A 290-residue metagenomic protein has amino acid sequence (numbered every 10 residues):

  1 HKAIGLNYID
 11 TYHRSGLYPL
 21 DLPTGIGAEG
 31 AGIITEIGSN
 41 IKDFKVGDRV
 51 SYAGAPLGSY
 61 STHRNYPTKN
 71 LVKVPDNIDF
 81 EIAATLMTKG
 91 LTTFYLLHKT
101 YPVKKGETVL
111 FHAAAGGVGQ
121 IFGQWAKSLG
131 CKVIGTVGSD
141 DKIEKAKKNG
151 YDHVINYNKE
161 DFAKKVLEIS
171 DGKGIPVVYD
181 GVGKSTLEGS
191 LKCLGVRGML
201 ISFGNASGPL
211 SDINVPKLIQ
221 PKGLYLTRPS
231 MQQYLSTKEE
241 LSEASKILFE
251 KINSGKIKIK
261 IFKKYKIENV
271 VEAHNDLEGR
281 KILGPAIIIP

Functional and structural regions predicted by a protein language model:
K2-G5, S15-G58: Glycine-rich beta-strand-centered segment in the early N-terminal region that forms part of a ligand/cofactor-binding
R49, T108, K132, G198-M199 (+1 more regions): Short glycine-centered segments of the SAM/dcSAM-binding site in methyltransferase folds
R49-A113: NAD(P)H dinucleotide-binding glycine-rich loop of Rossmann-like/cofactor-binding domains, especially the beta1-alpha1
L86-K159: Mid-domain Rossmann-like dinucleotide-binding core that forms the NAD(H)/NADP(H) cofactor-binding site
V137, S185-I257, I289-P290: Glycine-rich phosphate-binding loop and adjacent beta-alpha segment of Rossmann(oid) nucleotide-cofactor-binding
D161-G172: Short amphipathic alpha-helix with an adjacent loop that forms part of the alpha/beta core around
K256-K263, V271-P290: C-terminal capping/lid region of NAD(P)-dependent oxidoreductase domains
